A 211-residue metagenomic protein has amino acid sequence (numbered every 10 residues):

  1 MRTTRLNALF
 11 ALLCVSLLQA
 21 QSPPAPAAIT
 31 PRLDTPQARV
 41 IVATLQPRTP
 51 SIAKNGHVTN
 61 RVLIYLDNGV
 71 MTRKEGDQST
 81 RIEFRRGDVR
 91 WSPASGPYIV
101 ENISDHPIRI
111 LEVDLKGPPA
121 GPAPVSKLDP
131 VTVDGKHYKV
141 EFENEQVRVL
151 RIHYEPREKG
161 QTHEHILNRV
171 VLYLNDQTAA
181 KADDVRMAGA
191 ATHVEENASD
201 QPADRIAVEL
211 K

Functional and structural regions predicted by a protein language model:
M1-L6: Positively charged n-region of N-terminal signal peptides that target proteins for export
N7-Q19: Bacterial N-terminal signal peptides
L18-A20, P24-A27: Boundary at the C-terminal end of the N-terminal hydrophobic targeting segment
D34, D77-A94, T178-T192: Short acidic-glycine-tyrosine-enriched beta hairpin
R39-G56, T72-G76, P93-A94, R148-H165 (+2 more regions): Conserved short histidine dyad/triad with adjacent acidic residue
V40-A43, V62, I108-L115, V147-I152 (+2 more regions): Fold-core signature of tandem repeat domains
V100-S104, H163, E195-S199: Asparagine-centered strand-capping/turn motif at beta-strand->loop junctions
E101-E145: Surface-exposed beta-loop interaction hotspot
